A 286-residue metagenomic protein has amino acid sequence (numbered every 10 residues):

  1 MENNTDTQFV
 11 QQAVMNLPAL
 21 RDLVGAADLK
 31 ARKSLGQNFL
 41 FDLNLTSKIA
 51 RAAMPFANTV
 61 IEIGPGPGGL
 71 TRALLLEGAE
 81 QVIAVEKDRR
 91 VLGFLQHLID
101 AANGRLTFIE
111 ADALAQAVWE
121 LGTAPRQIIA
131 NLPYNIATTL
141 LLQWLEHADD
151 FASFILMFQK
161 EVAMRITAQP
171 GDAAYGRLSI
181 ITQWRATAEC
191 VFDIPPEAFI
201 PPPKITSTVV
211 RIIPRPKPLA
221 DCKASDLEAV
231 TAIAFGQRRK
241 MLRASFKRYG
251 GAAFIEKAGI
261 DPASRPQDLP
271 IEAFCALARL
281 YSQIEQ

Functional and structural regions predicted by a protein language model:
M1-I233, A276-S282, Q286: Catalytic cores of RNA-modifying enzymes
P214, T231-Q286: C-terminal lobe and adjacent flexible extensions of AdoMet/dcAdoMet transferase-like proteins
